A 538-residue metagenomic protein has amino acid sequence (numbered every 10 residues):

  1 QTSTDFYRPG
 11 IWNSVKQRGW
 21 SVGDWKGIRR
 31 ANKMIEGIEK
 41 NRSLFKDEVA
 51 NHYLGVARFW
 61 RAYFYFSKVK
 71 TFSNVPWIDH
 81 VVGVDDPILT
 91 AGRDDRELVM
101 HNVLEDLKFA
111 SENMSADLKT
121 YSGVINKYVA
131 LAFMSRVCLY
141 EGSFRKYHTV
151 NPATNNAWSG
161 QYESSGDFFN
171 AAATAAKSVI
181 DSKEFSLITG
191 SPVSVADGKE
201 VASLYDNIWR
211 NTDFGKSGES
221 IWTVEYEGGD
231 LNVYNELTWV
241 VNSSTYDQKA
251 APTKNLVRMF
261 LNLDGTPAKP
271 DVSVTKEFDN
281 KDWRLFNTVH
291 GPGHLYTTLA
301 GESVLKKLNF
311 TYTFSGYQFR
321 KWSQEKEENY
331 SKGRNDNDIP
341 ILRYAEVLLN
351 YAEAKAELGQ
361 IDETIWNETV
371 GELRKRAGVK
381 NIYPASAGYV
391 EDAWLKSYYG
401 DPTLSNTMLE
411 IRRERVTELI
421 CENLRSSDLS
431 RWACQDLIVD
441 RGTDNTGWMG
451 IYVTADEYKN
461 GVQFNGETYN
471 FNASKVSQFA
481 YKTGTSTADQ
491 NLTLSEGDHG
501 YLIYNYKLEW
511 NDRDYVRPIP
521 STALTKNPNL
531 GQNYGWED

Functional and structural regions predicted by a protein language model:
Q1-S3, L54, V75, M100 (+4 more regions): An aromatic- and glycine-enriched ligand-binding surface/loop that stacks and positions planar moieties
T2-F72, D86-V124, V274, D279 (+6 more regions): Conserved, well-structured interaction surfaces
R18, F278-R376, D512-D538: C-terminal substrate/ligand-recognition segments
G23-E39, D95-S111, H148-V150, T154-S182 (+5 more regions): Extracytoplasmic/periplasmic ligand-capture domains
D24-G27, N102-L104, D181, V195-K254 (+5 more regions): Long, intrinsically disordered, low-complexity segments
V81-D85, K177, E368-K380: Short edge-strand/loop segments of extracellular domains
